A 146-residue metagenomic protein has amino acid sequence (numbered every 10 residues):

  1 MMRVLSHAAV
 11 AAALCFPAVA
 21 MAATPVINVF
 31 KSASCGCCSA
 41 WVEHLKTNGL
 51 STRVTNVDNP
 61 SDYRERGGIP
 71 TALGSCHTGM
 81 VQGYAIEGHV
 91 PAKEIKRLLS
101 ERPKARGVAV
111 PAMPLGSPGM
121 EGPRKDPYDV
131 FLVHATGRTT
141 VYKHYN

Functional and structural regions predicted by a protein language model:
M1-A9: Bacterial N-terminal signal peptides that target proteins for export
A8-V10, A20-M21: Cleavable N-terminal signal peptides
C15-V19: N-terminal signal peptide c-region/cleavage motif recognized by signal peptidases
A22-N48: Local sequence-structure signature of Cys/Sec-based thiol-disulfide redox active-site neighborhoods
V26-I27, L50-T52, Q82-A85: Short active-site oxyanion
S34, W41, N56-N59, P91-I95: Stable alpha-helical elements in mature extracytoplasmic
V42-D62: Conserved helix-turn-beta segment immediately C-terminal to the redox Cys motif in thioredoxin-like folds
R66, A72-N146: Thiol/selenol-based redox catalytic cores and closely related redox-interacting motifs
